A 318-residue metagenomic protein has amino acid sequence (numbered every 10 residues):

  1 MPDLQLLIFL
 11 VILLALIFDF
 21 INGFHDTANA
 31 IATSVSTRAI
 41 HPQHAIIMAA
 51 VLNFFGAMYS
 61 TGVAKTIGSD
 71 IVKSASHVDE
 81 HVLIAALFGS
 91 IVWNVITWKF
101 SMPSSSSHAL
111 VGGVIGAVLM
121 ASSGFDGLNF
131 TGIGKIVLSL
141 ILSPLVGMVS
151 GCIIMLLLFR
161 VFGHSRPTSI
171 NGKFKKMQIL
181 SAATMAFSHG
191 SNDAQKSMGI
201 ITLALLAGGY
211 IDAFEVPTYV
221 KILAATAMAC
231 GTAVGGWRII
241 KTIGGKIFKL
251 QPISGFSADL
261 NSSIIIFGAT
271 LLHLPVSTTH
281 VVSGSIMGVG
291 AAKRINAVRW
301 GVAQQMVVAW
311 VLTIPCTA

Functional and structural regions predicted by a protein language model:
M1-A318: Multi-pass alpha-helical transmembrane bundle typical of ion/small-solute transporters and intramembrane aspartyl
